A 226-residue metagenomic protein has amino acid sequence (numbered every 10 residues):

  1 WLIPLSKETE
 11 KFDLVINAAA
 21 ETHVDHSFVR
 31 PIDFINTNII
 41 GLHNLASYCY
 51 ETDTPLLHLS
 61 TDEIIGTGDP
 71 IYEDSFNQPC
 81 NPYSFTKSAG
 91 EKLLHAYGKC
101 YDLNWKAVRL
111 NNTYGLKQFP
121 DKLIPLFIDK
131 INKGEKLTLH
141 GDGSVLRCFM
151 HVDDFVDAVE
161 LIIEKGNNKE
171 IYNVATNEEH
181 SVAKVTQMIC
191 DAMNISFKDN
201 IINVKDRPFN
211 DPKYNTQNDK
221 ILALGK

Functional and structural regions predicted by a protein language model:
W1-T113: N-terminal Rossmann-like NAD(P)+-binding domain of SDR-like oxidoreductases, especially those catalyzing
I39-S47, D121, D153-V156, E160: Conserved active-site region of classical short-chain dehydrogenase/reductase
L45, L94, F127, I221-L222: Structural element of the ATP-grasp superfamily
A89, L93, Y97, F127 (+2 more regions): Hydrophobic alpha-helix immediately C-terminal to the catalytic Tyr-X-X-X-Lys motif of short-chain
I131-K226: C-terminal substrate-binding subdomain of Rossmann-fold SDR/epimerase-dehydratase oxidoreductases
